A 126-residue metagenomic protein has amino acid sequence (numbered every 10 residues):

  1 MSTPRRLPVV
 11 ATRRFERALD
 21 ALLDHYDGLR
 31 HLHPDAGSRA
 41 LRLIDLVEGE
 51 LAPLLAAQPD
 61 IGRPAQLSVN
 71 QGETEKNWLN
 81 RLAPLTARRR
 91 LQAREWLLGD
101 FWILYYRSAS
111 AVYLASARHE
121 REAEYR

Functional and structural regions predicted by a protein language model:
M1-A93: Basic, Lys/Arg-enriched alpha-helical interface segments
S2-P4, P84-R126: Enriched for short, Lys/Arg-rich terminal
